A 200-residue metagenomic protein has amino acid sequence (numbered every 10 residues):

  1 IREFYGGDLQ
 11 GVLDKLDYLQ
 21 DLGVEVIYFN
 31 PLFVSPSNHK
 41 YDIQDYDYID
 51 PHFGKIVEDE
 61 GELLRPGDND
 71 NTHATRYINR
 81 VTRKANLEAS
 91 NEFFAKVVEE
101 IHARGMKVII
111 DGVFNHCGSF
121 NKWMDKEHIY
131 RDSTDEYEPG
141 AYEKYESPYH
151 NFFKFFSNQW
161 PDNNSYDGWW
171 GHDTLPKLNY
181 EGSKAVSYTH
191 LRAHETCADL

Functional and structural regions predicted by a protein language model:
I1-D17, D21-E25, L32-E195: Substrate-binding/active-site clefts of carbohydrate-active enzymes
C197-L200: N-terminal low-complexity segments that are often proline-rich with Ser/Thr-Pro
